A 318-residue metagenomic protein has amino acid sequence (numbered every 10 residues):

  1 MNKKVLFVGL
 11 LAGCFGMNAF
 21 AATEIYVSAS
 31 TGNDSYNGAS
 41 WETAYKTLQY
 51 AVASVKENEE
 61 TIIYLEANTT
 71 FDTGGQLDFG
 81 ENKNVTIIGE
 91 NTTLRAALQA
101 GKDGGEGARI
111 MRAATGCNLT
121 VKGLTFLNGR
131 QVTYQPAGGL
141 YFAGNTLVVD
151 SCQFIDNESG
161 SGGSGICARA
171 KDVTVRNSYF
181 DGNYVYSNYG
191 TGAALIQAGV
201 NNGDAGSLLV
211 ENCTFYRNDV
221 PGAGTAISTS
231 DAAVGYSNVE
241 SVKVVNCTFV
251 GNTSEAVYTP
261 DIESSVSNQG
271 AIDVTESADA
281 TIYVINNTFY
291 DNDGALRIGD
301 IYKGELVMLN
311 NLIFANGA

Functional and structural regions predicted by a protein language model:
M1-T23: Sec-dependent, cleavable N-terminal signal peptides
S30-Y64: Acidic Gly/Asp/Thr-rich repetitive segments characteristic of extracellular carbohydrate-active and adhesion proteins
N33-G38, R95-A96, D219: Short, solvent-exposed loop/turn elements at domain surfaces
A53, S264-G270, V307-F314: Residue-level recognition of alpha-helix boundary/capping or hinge positions
A53-N58, F71-T86, R95-K122, L127-T146 (+7 more regions): Extracellular beta-strand-rich solenoid/capping regions of secreted or surface-exposed proteins that bind or remodel
T73-Q76, A97-K102, G107-A108, R130-A137 (+8 more regions): Short glycine/acidic-rich loop motifs that flank beta-strands on beta-rich extracellular proteins
I88-T93, N118-R130, T146-E158, K171-Y186 (+4 more regions): Right-handed parallel beta-helix
